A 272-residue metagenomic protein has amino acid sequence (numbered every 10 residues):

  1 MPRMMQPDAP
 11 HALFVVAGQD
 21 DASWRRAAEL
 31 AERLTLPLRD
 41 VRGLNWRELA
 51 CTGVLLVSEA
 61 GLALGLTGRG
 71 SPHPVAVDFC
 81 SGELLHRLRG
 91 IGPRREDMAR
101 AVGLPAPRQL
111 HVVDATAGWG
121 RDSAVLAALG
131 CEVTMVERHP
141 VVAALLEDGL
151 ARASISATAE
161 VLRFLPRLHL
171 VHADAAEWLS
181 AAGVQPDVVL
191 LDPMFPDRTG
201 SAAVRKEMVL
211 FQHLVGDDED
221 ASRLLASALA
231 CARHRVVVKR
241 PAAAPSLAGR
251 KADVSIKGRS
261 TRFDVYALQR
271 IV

Functional and structural regions predicted by a protein language model:
P2-H111, A128: S-adenosyl-L-methionine
L110-L146: Basic (Lys/Arg-enriched) interaction patch that binds polyanionic ligands
H111, E132, R167, H234-R235: Residues at the starts of beta-strands that form the adenosine-phosphate
V112-V125, Q185-R205: Conserved proline-anchored active-site loop of SAM-dependent methyltransferases that bridges a beta-strand
V136-V188: S-adenosyl-L-methionine
P193-L224: Mobile active-site "lid"/loop adjacent to the S-adenosyl-L-methionine
D220-A267: Conserved Class I SAM-dependent methyltransferase catalytic core
